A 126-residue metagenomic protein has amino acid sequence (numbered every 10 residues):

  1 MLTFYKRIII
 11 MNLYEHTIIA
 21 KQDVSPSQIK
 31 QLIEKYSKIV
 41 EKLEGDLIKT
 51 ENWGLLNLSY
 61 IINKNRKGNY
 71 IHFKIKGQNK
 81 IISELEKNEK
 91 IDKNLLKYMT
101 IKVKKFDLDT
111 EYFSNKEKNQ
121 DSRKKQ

Functional and structural regions predicted by a protein language model:
F4-Q126: Structured, basic alpha/beta domains of bacterial-type, RNA-associated proteins
